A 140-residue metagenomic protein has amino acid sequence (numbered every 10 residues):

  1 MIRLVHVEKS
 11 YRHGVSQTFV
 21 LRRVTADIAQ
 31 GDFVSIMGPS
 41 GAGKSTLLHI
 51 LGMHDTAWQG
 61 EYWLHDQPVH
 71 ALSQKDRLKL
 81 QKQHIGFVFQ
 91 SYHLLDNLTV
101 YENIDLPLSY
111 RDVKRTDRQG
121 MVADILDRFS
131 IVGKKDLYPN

Functional and structural regions predicted by a protein language model:
M1-L4, S10-R23: A short, flexible loop at the N-terminus of ABC-type nucleotide-binding domains that lies
R12-G14, D105-D117, R128-F129: ABC-type ATPase nucleotide-binding domains, specifically the catalytic core motifs of the NBD
T18, V69-G86: ABC ATPase NBD coupling module
M37-P39: The feature captures the beta-strand-to-loop junction immediately N-terminal to the Walker
G52: Helix-to-loop junction immediately C-terminal to a conserved catalytic motif
G60-P68: Conserved ABC transporter NBD signature motif
Q67-P68, T116-K134: Conserved ABC ATPase "signature" region
L95-P107: Short coil-to-helix segment of the ABC ATPase nucleotide-binding domain corresponding to the Q-loop/switch region
